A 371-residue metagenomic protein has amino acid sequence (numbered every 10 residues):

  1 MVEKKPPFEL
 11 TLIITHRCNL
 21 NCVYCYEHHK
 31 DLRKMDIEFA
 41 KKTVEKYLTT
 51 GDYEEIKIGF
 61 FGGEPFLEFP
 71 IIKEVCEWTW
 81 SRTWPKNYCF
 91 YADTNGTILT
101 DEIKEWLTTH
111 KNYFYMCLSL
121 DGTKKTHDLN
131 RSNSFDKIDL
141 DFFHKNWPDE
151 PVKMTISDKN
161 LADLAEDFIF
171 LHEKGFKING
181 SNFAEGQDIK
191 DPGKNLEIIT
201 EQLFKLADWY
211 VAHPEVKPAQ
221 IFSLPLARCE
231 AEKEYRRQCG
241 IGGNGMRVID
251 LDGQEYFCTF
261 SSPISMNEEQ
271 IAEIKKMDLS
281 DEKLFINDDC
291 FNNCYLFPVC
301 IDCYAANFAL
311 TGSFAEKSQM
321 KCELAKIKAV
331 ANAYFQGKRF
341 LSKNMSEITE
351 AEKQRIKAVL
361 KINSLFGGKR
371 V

Functional and structural regions predicted by a protein language model:
V2-E38: Canonical Radical SAM [4Fe-4S] cluster-binding loop centered on the CxxxCxxC motif and its immediate flanking residues
F8, E54-I56, G242-G243, C290: Exposed loop/turn and edge beta-strand positions of beta-sandwich/beta-sheet ligand-binding modules
I14-N21, E64, G243, C290-P298: Cysteine-centered iron-sulfur cluster-binding motifs in ferredoxin-type domains/subunits of redox enzymes
N19, P65, T97-I98, T123 (+6 more regions): Short, solvent-exposed loop/turn segments at secondary-structure junctions
L32-A40, F66-I72, S132-F135, I199: Phosphate/oxyanion-binding active-site loops and adjacent basic polyanion-contact surfaces
V44-G59, E68-Q187, P192: Radical SAM/AdoMet-radical enzyme domain recognition
K190-M266: A C-terminal junction/extension of Radical SAM enzymes
F260-V371: Flexible mid-to-C-terminal extensions adjoining Fe-S/redox cofactors in radical SAM and related proteins
